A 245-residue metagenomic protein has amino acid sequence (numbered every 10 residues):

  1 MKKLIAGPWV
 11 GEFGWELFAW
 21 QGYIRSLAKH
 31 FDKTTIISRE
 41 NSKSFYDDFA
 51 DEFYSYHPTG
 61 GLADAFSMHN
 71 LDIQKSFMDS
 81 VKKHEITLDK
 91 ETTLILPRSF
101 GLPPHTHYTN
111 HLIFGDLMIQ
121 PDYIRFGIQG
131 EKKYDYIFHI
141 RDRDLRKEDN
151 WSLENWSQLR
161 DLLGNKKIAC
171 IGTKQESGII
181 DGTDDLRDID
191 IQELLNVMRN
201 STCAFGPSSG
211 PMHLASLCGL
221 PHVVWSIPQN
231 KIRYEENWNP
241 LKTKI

Functional and structural regions predicted by a protein language model:
K3-E91, I95, E193-N196, P211-L214 (+1 more regions): Active-site and donor-binding regions of nucleotide-sugar-utilizing enzymes
F31, F49-F53, Y134, N165-K166 (+2 more regions): Short, well-ordered alpha-helix to beta-strand connector turns
I37-E40, Y56, L94-R98, Y136-L194 (+1 more regions): Catalytic donor nucleotide-activated moiety binding site of glycosyltransferases and closely related
K43-A50, K174-T183, L214-S216, Y234-N239: Short loop/helix-cap segments at secondary-structure boundaries that form the rim of catalytic
F53-A63, D185-D188, K242-I245: Short acidic-hydrophobic, aromatic-tinged amphipathic segments that line or gate anion-handling sites
L71-I137: A nucleotide-sugar donor-handling region in carbohydrate enzymes
D185, S216-I245: Nucleotide-sugar donor-binding patch of glycosyltransferase catalytic domains
R199-F205: Acidic donor-binding loop of glycosyltransferase active sites
